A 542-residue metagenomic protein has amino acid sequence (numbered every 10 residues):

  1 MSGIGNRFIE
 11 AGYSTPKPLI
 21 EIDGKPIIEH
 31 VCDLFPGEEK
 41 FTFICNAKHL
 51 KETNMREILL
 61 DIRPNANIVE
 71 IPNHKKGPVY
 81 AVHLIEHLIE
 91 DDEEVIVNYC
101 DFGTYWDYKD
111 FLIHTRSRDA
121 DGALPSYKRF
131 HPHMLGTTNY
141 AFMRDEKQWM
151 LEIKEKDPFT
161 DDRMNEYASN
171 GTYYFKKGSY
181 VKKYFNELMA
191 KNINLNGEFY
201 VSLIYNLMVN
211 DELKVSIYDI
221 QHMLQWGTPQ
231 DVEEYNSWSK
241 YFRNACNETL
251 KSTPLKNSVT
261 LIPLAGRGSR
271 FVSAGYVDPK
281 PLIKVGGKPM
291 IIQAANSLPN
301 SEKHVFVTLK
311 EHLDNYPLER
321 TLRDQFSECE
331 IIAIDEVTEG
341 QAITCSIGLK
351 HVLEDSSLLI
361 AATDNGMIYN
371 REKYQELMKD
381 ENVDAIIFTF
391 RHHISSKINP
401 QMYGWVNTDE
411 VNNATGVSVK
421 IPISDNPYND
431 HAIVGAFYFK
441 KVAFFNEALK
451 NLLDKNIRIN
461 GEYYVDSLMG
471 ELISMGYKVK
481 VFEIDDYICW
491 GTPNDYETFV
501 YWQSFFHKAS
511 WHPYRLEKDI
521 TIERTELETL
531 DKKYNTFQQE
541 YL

Functional and structural regions predicted by a protein language model:
S2-G3, N46, C100, Y127-K128 (+4 more regions): Cofactor-binding loop segments of dinucleotide-utilizing enzymes, especially the Rossmann-like FAD- and NAD(P)+-binding
I4-E10, K182, G268-S273, N446-E447: Short acidic/His/Gly/Ser-rich catalytic and metal-binding motifs that mark active-site loops of diverse hydrolases
R7-I9, Y13, E21, K25-Y99 (+8 more regions): Conserved N-terminal catalytic core of the sugar/cofactor nucleotidyltransferase
P18, N65-N67, W149, K214-S216 (+5 more regions): Conserved beta-strand segments of alpha/beta enzyme cores
L19, F142-D145, I217, L282 (+2 more regions): A structural signal for short hydrophobic beta-strand segments in well-ordered beta-sheet cores
I44-N46, V69-P72, P125, K156 (+5 more regions): Conserved beta-strand termini and adjacent loop/short-helix elements that scaffold enzyme active sites in alpha/beta
T104-N192, I368-K455, F537: Conserved core of the sugar-phosphate nucleotidyltransferase
E166-T260, D430-Y541: Conserved alpha/beta core of the MobA/IspD/sugar-nucleotide pyrophosphorylase nucleotidyltransferase superfamily
